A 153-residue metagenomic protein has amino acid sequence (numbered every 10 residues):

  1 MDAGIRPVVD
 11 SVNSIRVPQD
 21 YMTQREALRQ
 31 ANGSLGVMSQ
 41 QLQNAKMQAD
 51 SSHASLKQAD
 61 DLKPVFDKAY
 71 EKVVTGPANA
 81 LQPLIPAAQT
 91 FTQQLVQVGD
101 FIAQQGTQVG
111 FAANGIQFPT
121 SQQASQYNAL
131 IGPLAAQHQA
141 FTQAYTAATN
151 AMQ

Functional and structural regions predicted by a protein language model:
M1-I5: Membrane-proximal, non-transmembrane interface segments of integral membrane proteins
D10, S14-G115: Extended amphipathic alpha-helical interaction segments
G110-Q153: Extracytoplasmic/luminal low-complexity segments enriched in Pro/Gly and acidic/polar residues that act as flexible
